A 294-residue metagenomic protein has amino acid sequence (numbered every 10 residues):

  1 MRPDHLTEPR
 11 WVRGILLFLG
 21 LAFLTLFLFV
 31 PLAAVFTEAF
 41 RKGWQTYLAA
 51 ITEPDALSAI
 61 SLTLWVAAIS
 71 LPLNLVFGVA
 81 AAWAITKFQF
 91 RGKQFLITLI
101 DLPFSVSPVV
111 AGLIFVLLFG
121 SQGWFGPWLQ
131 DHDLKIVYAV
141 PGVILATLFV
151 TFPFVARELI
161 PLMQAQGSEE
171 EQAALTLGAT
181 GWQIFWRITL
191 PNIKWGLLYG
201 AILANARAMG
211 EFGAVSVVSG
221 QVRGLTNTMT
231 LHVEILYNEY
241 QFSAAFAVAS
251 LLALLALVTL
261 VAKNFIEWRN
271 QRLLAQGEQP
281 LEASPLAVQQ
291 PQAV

Functional and structural regions predicted by a protein language model:
R2-G14, V35-P72, K87-F88, I235-S243: Periplasmic/extracellular loop-to-transmembrane helix junction in inner-membrane transport proteins
R2-L6, W44-T52, L57, G92-K93 (+3 more regions): Membrane-interfacial helix termini and adjacent extracytoplasmic/periplasmic loops of multi-pass transporters
P3-E8, I69-D101, L113-L117, P127-W128 (+2 more regions): Transmembrane-helix boundary motif in ABC transporter permease subunits
I15-F18, V30, A34, I160-L175 (+2 more regions): C-terminal transmembrane helix and the adjacent membrane-cytosol boundary/short C-terminal tail of inner/organellar
F18-F23, P72, L102, F149-G167 (+2 more regions): Transmembrane alpha-helices
L26, S61, W65-F77, A81 (+5 more regions): Hydrophobic alpha-helical transmembrane segments of multipass integral membrane proteins, especially permease/channel
Y47-P54, F212-I266, L273, L286 (+1 more regions): Interhelical loop and adjacent transmembrane-helix boundary motif in polytopic membrane transport permeases
F104-G112: Transmembrane alpha-helices and adjacent helix-loop boundaries
